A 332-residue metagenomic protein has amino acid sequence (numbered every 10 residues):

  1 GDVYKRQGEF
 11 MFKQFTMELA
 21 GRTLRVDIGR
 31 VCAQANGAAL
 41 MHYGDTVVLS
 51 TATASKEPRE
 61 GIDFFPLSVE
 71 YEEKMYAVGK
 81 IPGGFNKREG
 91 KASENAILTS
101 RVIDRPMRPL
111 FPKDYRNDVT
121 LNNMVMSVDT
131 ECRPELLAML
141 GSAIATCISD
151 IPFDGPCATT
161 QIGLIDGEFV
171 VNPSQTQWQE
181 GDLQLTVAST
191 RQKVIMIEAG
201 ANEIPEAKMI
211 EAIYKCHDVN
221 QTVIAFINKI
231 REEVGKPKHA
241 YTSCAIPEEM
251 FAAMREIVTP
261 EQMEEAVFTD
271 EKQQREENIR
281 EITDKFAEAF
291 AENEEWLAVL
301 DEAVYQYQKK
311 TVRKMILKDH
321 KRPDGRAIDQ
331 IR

Functional and structural regions predicted by a protein language model:
G1-Y4: Short, small-residue-biased leader/transition segments that mark boundaries at the very start of proteins
F10-S55, R59, D63, T242-R332: Extended amphipathic alpha-helical scaffolds
R25, L49, I103, K113-G167 (+1 more regions): Glycine-rich anion/phosphate-binding loop at the beta-strand->alpha-helix junction
A35-T120, V125-S127, C132, E198: Glycine-rich, flexible beta-strand/loop modules in the N-terminal catalytic cores of phosphate-handling
E57-L67, A96-R105, I165-L185, R332: Conserved alpha/beta core surface patches that mediate binding of polyanionic ligands
P106, L137-S149, A212, V219-N220 (+3 more regions): Stable alpha-helical structural segments in soluble proteins, enriched in small hydrophobic residues
K113-V119, D154-P156, V223-Y241, E292-E302 (+1 more regions): Flexible, glycine/charged-enriched surface loops at secondary-structure junctions
D150-E264: Mobile "lid/hinge" segments at catalytic clefts and subdomain interfaces of large enzymes
